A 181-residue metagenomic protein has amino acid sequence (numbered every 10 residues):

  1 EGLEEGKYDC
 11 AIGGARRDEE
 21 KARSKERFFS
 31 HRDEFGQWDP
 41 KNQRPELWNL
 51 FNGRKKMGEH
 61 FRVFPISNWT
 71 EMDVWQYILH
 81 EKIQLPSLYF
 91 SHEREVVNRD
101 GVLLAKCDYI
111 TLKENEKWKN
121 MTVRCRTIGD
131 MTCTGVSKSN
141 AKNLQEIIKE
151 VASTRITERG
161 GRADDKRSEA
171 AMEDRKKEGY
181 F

Functional and structural regions predicted by a protein language model:
E1-F181: Nucleotide-activated chemistry modules centered on ATP-dependent adenylation/adenylyltransferase
